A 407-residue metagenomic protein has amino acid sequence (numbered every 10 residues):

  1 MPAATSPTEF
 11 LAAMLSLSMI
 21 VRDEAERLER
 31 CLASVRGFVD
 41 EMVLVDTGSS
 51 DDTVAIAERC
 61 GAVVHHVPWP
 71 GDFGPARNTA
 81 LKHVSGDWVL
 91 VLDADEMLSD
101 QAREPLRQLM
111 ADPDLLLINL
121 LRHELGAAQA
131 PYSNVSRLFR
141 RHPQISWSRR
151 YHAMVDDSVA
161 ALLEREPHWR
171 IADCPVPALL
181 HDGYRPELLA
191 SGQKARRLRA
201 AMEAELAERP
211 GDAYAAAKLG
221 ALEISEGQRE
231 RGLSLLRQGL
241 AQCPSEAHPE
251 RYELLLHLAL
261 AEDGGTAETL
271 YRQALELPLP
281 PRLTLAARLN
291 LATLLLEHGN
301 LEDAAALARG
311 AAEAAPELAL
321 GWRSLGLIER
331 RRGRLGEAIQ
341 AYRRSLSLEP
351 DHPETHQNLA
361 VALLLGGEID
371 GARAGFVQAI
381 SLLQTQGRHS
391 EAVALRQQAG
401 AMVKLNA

Functional and structural regions predicted by a protein language model:
P2, P75-L81, L98-G227, R231-S234: Catalytic-site signature of metal-activated, phosphate-bearing donor transferases, centered on the GT-A/GT-A-like
S34, D46-E58, W69, D93: A conserved acidic beta->alpha catalytic loop
V89: Short aromatic/hydrophobic "clamp" motif used to bind/position activated sugar donors
E208, Q242-C243, L277-P280, A314 (+3 more regions): Structural marker of alpha-solenoid helical repeat scaffolds
A215, P249-E250, L254, T284-A287 (+3 more regions): TPR alpha-solenoid repeat register
